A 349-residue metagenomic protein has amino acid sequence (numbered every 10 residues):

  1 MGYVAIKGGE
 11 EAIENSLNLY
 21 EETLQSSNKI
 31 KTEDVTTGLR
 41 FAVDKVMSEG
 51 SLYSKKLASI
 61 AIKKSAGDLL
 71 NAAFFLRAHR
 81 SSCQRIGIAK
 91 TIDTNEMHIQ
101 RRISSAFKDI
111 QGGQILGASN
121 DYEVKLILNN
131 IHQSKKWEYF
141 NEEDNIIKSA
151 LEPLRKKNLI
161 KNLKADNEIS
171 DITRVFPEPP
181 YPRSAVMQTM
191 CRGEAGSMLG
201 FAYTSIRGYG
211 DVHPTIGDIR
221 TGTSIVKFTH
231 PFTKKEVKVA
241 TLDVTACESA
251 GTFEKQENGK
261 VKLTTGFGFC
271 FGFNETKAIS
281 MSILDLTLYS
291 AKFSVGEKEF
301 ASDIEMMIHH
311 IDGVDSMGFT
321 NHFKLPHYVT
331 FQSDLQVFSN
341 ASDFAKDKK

Functional and structural regions predicted by a protein language model:
M1-T223, G251, A345-K349: Short, amphipathic alpha-helical interaction segments embedded in low-complexity terminal/linker regions of eukaryotic
F140-K349: Acidic, serine/proline-rich low-complexity intrinsically disordered regions
